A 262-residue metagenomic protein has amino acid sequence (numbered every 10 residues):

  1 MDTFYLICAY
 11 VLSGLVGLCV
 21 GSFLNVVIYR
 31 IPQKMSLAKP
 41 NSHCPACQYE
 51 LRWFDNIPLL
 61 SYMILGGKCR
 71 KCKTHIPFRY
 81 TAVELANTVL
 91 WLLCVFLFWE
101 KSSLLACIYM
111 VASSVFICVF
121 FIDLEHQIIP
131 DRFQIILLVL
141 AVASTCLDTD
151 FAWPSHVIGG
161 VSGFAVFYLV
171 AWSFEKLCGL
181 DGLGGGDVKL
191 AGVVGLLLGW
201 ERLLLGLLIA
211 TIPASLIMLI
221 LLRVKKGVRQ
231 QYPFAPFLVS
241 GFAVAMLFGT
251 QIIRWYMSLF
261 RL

Functional and structural regions predicted by a protein language model:
M1-P32: Long, highly hydrophobic alpha-helical transmembrane signal-anchor segments
V11-L15, T81-L85, A106-M110, I135-I136 (+5 more regions): Hydrophobic alpha-helical transmembrane segments
L24, I28, L90-C94, F98 (+8 more regions): Alpha-helical membrane-inserting segments
L24-R30, G66-H75, F116-I128, L169-D181 (+1 more regions): C-terminal ends of transmembrane helices
L24-Y80: Membrane-proximal soluble regions of multi-pass membrane proteins
V95-I108: Transmembrane helix-loop-helix
V111-P213, W255-L262: Functional transmembrane core segments of multi-pass inner-membrane proteins
G185-G186, I220-V244: Interfacial loop-to-transmembrane junctions
